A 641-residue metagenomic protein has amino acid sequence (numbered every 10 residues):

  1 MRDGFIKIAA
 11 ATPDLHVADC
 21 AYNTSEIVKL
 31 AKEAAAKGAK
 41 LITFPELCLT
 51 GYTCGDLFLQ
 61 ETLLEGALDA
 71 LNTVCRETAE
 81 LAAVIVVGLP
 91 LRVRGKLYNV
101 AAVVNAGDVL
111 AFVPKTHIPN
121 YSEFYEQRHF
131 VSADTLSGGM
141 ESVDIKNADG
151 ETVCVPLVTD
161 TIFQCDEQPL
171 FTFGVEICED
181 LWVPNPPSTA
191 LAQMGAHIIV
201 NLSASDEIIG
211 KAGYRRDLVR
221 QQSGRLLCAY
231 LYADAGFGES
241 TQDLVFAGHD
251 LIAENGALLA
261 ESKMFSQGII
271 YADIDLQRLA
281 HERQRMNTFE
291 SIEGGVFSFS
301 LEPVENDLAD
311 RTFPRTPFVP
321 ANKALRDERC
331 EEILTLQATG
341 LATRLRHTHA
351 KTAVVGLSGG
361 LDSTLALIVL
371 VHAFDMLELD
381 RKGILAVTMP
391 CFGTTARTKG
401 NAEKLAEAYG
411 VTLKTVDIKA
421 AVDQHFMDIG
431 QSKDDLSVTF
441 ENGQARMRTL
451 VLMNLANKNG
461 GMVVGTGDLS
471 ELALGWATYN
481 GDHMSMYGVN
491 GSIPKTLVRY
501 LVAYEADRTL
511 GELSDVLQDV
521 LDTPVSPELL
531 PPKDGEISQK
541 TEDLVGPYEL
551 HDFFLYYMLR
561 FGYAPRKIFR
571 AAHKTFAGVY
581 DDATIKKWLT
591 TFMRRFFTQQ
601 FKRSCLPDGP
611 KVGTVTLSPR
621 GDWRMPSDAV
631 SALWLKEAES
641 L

Functional and structural regions predicted by a protein language model:
M1-G356, I368, H372-R381, L413: Enzyme catalytic cores with a strong preference for nitrogen-chemistry domains
P169-F171, C228, F237-S240, E254 (+3 more regions): ATP/NTP-dependent adenylation/nucleotidyl-transfer catalytic domains that generate, transfer, or process NMP-activated
